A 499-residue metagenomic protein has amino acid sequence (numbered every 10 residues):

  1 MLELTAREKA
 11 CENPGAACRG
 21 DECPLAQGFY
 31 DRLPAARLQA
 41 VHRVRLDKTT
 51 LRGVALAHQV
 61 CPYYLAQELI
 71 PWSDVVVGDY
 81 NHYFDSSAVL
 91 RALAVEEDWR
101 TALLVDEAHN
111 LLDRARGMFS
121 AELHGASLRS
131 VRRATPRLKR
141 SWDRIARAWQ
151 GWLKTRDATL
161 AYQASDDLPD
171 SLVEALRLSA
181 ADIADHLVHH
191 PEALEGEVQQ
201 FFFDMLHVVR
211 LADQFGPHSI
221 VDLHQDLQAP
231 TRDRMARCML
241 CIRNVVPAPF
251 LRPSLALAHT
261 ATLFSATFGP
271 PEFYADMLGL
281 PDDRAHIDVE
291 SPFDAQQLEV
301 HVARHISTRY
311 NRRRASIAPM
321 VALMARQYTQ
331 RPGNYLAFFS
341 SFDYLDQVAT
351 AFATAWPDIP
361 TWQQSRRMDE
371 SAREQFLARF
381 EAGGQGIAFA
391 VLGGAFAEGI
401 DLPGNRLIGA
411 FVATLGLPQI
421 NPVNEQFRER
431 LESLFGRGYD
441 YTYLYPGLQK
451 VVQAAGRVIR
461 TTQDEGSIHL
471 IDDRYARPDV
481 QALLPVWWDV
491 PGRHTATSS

Functional and structural regions predicted by a protein language model:
M1, T262-F264, G333-S340, Y344 (+1 more regions): Conserved RecA-like ASCE P-loop NTPase motor core of nucleic-acid helicases/translocases
M1-V76, N81-F84, R147-D167, E174-H189 (+1 more regions): A substrate-engagement module of RecA-like helicase motors
L51-S73, S87-A94, H186-S307, A315-I317 (+2 more regions): A contiguous, basic/glycine-rich beta-loop/short-helix subdomain that forms a polymer-engagement track
H58-V75, Y80-D182, A266-L280, Q419-P422: Signature of the SF2 helicase/ATPase Hel1-core->accessory helical subdomain module
L93-R100, S254-A256, L402-P403, V458 (+1 more regions): Short, conserved loop/helix-junction motifs that constitute active-site signature segments in enzyme catalytic cores
R252-P253, R304-S340: Conserved interdomain hinge at the start of the Helicase C-terminal
R304-A315, S365-A476: Conserved RecA-like P-loop NTPase helicase motor core
S340-S365: Conserved helicase motor "Helicase C" RecA-like lobe of SF1/SF2 P-loop NTPases
